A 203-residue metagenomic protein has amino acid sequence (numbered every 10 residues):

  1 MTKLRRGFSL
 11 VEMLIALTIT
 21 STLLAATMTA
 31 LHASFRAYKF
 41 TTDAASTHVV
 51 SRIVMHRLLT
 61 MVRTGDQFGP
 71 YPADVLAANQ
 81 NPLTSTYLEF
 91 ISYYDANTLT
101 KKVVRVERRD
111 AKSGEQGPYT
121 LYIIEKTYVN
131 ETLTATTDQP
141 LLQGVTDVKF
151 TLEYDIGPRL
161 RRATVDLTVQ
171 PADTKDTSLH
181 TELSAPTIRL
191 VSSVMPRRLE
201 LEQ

Functional and structural regions predicted by a protein language model:
M1-R5, E200-Q203: Short, Lys/Arg-enriched, disordered terminal segments
L4-R63: Aliphatic-rich helix starts adjacent to a transmembrane/signal segment
A37, F68-G69, K175: Generic macromolecular interface patches on structured domains
R63-V75: Short, well-structured beta-strand/strand-turn elements
D74-G157, S184-R189: Type IV pilin-like appendage domain
D138-Q203: Short linear sequence signals and composition-biased patches located at protein termini or domain-edge surfaces
